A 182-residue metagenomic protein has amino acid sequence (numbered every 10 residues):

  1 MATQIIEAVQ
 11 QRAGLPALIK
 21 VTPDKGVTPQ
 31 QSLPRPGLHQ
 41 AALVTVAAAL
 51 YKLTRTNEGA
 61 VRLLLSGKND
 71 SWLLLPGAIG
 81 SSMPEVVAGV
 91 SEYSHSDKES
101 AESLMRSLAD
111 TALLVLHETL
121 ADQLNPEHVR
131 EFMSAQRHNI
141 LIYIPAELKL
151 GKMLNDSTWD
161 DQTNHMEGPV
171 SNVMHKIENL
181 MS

Functional and structural regions predicted by a protein language model:
M1-S182: A structural "flexibility-hinge" signal
